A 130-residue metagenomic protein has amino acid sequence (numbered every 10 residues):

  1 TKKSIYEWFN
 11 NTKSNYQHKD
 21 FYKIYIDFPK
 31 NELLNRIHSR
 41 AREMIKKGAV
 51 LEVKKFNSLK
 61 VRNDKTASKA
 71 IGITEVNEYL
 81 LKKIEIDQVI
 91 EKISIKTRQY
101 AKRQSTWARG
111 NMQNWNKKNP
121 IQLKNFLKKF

Functional and structural regions predicted by a protein language model:
T1-Y16: Inter-lobe coupling linker of SF2 helicases/translocases
K13-F130: Catalytic core of IPPT-family isopentenyl/dimethylallyl transferases that prenylate adenosine-containing substrates
